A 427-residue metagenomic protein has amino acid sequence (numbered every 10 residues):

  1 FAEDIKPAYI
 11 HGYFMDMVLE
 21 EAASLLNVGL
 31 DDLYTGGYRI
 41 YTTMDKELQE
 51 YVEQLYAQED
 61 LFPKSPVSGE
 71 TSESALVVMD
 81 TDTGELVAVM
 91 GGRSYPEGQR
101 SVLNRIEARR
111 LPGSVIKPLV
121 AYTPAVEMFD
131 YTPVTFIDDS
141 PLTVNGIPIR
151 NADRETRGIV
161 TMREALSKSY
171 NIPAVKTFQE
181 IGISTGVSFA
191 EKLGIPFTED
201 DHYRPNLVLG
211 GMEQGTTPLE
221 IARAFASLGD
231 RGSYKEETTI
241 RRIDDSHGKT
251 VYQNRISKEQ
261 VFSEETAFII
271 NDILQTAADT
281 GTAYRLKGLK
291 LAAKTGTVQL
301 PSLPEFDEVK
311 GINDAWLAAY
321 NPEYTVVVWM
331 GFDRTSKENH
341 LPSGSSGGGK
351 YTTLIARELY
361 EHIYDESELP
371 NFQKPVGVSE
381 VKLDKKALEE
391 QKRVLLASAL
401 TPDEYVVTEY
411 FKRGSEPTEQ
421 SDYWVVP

Functional and structural regions predicted by a protein language model:
F1-T43, E50, E191-K192, P196-F197 (+1 more regions): Non-catalytic, structured segments within soluble enzyme domains
A2-Y9, G36-T43, V102-L111, I149-E155 (+5 more regions): Second-shell loop/turn segments in exported
D4, D130-G186, Y234, S246-T276: Conserved catalytic neighborhood of penicillin-recognizing serine enzymes
Y9, D31-G37, S65-E73, F178-E180 (+4 more regions): Short coil/turn segments at secondary-structure boundaries
D16-S24, V78-Y95, M128-D130, L142 (+10 more regions): Glycine-rich, acidic and aromatic/proline-enriched surface loops and short helix-turn segments that act as binding
T42-S65, L76-D80, V89, P96-A108 (+3 more regions): A penicillin-recognizing enzyme superfamily signal
V52, G84, I106, R110-I137 (+5 more regions): Active-site SXXK
P148-R150, G182-R223: Mid-domain, small-residue-enriched loop/turn segments at the edges of structured enzyme/sensor domains
